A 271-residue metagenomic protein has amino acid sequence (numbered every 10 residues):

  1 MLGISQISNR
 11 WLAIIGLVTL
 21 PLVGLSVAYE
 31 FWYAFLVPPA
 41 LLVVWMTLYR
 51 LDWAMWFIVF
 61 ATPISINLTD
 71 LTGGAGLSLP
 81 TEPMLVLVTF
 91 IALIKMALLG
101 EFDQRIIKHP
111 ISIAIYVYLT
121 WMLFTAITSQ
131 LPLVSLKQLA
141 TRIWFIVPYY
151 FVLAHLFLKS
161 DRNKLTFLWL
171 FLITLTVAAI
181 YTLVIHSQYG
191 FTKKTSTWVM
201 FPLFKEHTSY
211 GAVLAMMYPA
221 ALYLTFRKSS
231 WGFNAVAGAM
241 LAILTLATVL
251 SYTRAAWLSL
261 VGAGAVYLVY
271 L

Functional and structural regions predicted by a protein language model:
M1-V23, P39-V43, T89, Y116-I127 (+3 more regions): Alpha-helical transmembrane segments of multi-pass inner-membrane proteins
I7-K95, F124-T128: N-terminal signal-anchor transmembrane segment
V27, G74, T128-K137, V249-S251: Membrane-interface helix caps and helix-loop-helix hairpins in membrane proteins
Y29-Y33, A75-M84, Q138-R142, P202-M216 (+1 more regions): Membrane-interface micro-motifs in multi-pass membrane enzymes
T47, L51-W53, I94-A114, L224-A239 (+1 more regions): Membrane-interface helix-loop-helix junctions at transmembrane boundaries of multi-pass membrane enzymes, predominantly
V59-A61, I106-Y116, L168-L172: Cytoplasmic-side transmembrane-helix entry/capping segments in multi-pass membrane proteins
D70-L71, Q130-S135, G190-F201: Membrane-interface helix termini and inter-helical loops of multi-pass transporters
T81-L87, P110-W121, P132-L156, L175 (+1 more regions): Aromatic-anchored transmembrane helix interface
